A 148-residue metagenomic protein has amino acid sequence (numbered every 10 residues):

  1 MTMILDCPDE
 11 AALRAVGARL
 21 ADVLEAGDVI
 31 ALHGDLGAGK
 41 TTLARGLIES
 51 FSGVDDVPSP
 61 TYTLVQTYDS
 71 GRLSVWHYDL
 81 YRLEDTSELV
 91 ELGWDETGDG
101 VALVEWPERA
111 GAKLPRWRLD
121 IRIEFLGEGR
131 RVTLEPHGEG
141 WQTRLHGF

Functional and structural regions predicted by a protein language model:
M1-R19: N-terminal pre-Walker A segment at the start of P-loop NTPase domains
M3, T86, L92-F148: Short phosphate-coordinating micro-motif centered on Lys-Gly-acidic
A21-G27: Phosphate-binding P-loop
I30-L32: Hydrophobic anchor at the beta1->P-loop junction of P-loop NTPases
D35: P-loop (Walker A) phosphate-binding loop of NTP-binding proteins
K40: Conserved lysine of the Walker
V57, T61, T67-E108: Conserved nucleotide-sensing/catalytic segment adjacent to the nucleotide-binding pocket in NTP-handling enzymes
